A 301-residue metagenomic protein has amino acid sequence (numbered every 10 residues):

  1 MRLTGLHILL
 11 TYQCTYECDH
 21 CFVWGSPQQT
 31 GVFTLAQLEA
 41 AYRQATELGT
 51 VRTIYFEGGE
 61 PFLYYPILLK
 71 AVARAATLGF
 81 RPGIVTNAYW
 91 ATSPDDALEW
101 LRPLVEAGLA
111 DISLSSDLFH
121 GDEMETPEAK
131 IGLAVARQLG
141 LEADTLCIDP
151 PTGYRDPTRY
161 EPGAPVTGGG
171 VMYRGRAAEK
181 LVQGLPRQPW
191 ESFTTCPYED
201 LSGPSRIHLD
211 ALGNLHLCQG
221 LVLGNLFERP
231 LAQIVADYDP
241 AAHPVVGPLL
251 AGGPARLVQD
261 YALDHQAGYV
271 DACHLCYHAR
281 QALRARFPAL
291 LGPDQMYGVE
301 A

Functional and structural regions predicted by a protein language model:
M1-N87, A91-D96: Conserved alpha-helical substructure of the radical SAM core
L3-G5, V51, G79-R81, A107-D111 (+3 more regions): A general structural motif
H7, T11-C14, A211, Q266-Y269: Residue-level signal for mature regions of secreted extracellular proteins and peptides
C14, C18-C21, G213, C218 (+1 more regions): Short cysteine clusters
H20, W24-P27, G224, A279-A282: Secreted/processed peptides and extracellular or luminal domains of membrane proteins
R102-Q233, D237-Y238: Radical SAM enzyme [4Fe-4S]-AdoMet core and its adjacent flexible, acidic and glycine-rich loops/tails across
L226-A301: Flexible mid-to-C-terminal extensions adjoining Fe-S/redox cofactors in radical SAM and related proteins
